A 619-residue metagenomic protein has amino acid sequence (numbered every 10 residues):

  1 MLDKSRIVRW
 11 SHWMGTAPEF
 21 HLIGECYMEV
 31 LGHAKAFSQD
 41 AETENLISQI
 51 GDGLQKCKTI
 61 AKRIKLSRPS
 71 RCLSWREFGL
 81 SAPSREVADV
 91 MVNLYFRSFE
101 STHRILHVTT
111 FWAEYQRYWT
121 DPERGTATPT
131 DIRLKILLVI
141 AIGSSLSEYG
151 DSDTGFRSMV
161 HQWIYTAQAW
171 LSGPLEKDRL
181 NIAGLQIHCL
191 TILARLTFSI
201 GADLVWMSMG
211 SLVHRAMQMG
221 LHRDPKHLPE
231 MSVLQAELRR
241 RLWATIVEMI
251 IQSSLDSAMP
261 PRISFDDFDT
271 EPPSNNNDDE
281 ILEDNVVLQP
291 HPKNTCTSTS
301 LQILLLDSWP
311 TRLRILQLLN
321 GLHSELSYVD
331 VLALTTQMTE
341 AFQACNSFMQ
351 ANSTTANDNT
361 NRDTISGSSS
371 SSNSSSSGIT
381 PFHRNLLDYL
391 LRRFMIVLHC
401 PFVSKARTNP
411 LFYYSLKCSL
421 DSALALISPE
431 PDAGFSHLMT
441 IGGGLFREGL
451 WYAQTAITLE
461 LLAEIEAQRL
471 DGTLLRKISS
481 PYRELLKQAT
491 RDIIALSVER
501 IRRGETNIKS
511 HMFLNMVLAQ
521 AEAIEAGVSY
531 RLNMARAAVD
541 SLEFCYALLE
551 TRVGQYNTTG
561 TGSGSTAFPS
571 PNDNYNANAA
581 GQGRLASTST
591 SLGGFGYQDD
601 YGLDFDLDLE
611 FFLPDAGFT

Functional and structural regions predicted by a protein language model:
M1-T102, T126, T130-K135, I140 (+4 more regions): Intrinsic, low-complexity transcriptional activation domains
L2-I23, M28-V30, F37, S81 (+3 more regions): Intrinsically disordered, low-complexity transcriptional activation domains
L22, G32, A113-Q116, Y165-W170 (+5 more regions): Fungal transcription factor middle regulatory core
L94-T128, A351: Acidic, Ser/Thr/Pro-rich intrinsically disordered transcriptional activation regions
H103, E148-R157, L196-M209, E325-L326 (+1 more regions): Short coil/turn connectors between adjacent alpha-helices in alpha-solenoid helical repeat scaffolds
L138, S158-L190, S208-K226, T245 (+4 more regions): Long, amphipathic alpha-helical regulatory blocks in the mid-to-C-terminal portion of eukaryotic proteins
I140-S147, C189-L196, Q252-S253, V397 (+1 more regions): Tandem amphipathic alpha-helical repeat scaffolds
R447, W451, E464-F544: Extended acidic/polar alpha-helical scaffold segments
